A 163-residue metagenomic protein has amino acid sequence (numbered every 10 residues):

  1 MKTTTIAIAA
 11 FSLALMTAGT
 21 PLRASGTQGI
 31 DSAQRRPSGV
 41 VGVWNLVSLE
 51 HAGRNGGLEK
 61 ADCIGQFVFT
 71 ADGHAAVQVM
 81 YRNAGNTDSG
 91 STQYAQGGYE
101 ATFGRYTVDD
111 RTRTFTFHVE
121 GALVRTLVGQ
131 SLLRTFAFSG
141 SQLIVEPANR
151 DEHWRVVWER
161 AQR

Functional and structural regions predicted by a protein language model:
M1-A9: Bacterial N-terminal signal peptides that target proteins for export
I8-A10, A18-R163: Lipid interaction determinants
